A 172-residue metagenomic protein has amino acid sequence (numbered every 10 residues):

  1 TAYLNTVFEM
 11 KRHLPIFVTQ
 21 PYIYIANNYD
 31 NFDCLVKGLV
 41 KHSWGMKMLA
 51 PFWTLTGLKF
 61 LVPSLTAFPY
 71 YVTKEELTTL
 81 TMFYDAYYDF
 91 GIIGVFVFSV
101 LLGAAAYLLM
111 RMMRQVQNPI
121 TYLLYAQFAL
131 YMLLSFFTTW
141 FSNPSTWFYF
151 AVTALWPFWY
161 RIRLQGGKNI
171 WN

Functional and structural regions predicted by a protein language model:
T1-L102: Small-residue-enriched transmembrane helix-hairpin modules in multi-pass membrane proteins
E75-N172: Hydrophobic alpha-helical segments
